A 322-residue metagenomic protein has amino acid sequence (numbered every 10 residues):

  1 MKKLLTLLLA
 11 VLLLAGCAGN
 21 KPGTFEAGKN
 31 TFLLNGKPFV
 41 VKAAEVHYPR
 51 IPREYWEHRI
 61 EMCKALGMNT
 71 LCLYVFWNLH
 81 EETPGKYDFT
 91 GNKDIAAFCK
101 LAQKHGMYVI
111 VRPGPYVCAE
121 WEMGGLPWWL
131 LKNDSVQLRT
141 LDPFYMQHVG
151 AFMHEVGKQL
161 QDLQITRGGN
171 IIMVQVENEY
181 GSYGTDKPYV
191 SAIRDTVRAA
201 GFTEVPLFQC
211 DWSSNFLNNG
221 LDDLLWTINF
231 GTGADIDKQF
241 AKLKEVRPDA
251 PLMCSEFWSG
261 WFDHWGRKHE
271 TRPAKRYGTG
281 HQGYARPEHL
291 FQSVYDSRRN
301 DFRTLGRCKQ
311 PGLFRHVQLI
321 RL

Functional and structural regions predicted by a protein language model:
L4-L14: Sec-dependent N-terminal signal peptides
C17-T70, K100, K104-Y108: N-terminal carbohydrate-binding accessory modules
V41-P52, F76-I95, L131-G150, Q175-D186 (+3 more regions): The substrate-binding groove and active-site-proximal loops of carbohydrate-active enzymes, especially glycoside
W56-G124, W128, R194-V205: Aromatic-lined substrate-binding rim segments of carbohydrate-active enzymes
G85-K93, Q103-K104, P115-T140, V190-R194 (+2 more regions): Aromatic- and acidic-residue-enriched segments that line the glycan-binding/catalytic groove of carbohydrate-active
G91-P113, N133-I171: An active-site-proximal structural segment forming one wall of the substrate-binding cleft that immediately precedes
Q103, M107, A200, E204 (+1 more regions): Catalytic-core region of carbohydrate-active enzymes that cleave or remodel glycosidic bonds
F144-D222: Active-site neighborhood of glycoside hydrolase catalytic domains
